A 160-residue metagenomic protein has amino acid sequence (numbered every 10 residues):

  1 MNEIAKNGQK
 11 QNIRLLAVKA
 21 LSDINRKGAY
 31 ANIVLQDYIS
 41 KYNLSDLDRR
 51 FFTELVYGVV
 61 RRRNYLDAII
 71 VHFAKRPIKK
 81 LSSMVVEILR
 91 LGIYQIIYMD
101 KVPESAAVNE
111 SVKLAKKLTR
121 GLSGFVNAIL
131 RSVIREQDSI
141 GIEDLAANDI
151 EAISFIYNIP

Functional and structural regions predicted by a protein language model:
M1-P160: Class I Rossmann-like S-adenosyl-L-methionine
